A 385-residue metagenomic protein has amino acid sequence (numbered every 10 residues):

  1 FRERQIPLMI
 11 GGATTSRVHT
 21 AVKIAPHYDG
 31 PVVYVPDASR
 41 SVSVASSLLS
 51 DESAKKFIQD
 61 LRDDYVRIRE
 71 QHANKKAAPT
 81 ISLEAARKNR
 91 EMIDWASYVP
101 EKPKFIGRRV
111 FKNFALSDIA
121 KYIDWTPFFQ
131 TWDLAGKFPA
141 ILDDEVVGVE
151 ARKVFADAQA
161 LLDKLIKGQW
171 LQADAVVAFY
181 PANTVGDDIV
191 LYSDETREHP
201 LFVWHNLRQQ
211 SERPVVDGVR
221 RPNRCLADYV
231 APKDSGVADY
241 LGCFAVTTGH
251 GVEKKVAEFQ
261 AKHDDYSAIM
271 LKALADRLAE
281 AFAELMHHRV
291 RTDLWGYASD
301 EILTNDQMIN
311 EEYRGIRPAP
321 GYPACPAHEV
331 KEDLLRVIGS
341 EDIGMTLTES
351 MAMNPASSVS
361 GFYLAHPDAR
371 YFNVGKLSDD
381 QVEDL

Functional and structural regions predicted by a protein language model:
F1-P7, A25-P36, A45, F114 (+2 more regions): Short beta-alpha connecting loops at secondary-structure transitions that line or flank enzyme active sites
I10-T15, P36-S39: Short, ordered loop/turn segments at secondary-structure junctions
T15-D29: Glycine-rich, charge-decorated loop segments at or immediately adjacent to ligand/cofactor-binding or catalytic sites
D37-V42, R277, A281: Short alpha-helices
S39-I269, A273, L294: Active-site loops and adjacent core secondary-structure elements that bind or stabilize anionic groups
R221-D384: C-terminal accessory domains/tails appended to large, multi-domain proteins
